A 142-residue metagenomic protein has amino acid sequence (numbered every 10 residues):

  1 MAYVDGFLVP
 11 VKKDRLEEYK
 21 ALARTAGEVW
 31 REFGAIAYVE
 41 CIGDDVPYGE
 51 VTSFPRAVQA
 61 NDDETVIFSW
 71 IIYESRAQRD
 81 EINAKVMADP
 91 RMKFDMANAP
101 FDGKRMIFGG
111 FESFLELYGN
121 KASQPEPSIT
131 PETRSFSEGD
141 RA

Functional and structural regions predicted by a protein language model:
M1-T25: Long, hydrophobic N-terminal alpha-helical segment
V4-V11, E50-V86: Short, well-ordered beta-strand segments in beta-rich or mixed alpha/beta enzyme and ligand-binding folds
V11, R15, A23, G34 (+2 more regions): Generic secondary-structure microfeatures
K12-K13, K20, K85, K93 (+2 more regions): Context-gated lysine
E17, A77-R79, E116: Residue-level signal for secondary-structure boundary sites
E18-R31, V66-I71: Generic detector of contiguous secondary-structure segments
K20-A26, I82-D89: Short amphipathic alpha-helices in soluble, non-transmembrane regions that often serve as interface/regulatory elements
R31, A35-D62, R91-A142: Glycine-rich beta-strand-turn "strand-cap" elements at beta-sheet edges
